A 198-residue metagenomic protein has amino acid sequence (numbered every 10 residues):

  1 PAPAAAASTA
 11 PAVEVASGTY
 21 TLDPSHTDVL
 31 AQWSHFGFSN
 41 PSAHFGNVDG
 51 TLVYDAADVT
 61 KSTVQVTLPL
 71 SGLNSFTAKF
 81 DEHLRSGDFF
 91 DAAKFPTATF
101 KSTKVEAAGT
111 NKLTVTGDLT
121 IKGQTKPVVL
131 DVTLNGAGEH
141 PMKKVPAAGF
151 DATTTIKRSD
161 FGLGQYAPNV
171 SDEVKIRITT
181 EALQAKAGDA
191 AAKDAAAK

Functional and structural regions predicted by a protein language model:
P1-K198: Low-complexity, acidic/polar, glycine-enriched regions of mature
